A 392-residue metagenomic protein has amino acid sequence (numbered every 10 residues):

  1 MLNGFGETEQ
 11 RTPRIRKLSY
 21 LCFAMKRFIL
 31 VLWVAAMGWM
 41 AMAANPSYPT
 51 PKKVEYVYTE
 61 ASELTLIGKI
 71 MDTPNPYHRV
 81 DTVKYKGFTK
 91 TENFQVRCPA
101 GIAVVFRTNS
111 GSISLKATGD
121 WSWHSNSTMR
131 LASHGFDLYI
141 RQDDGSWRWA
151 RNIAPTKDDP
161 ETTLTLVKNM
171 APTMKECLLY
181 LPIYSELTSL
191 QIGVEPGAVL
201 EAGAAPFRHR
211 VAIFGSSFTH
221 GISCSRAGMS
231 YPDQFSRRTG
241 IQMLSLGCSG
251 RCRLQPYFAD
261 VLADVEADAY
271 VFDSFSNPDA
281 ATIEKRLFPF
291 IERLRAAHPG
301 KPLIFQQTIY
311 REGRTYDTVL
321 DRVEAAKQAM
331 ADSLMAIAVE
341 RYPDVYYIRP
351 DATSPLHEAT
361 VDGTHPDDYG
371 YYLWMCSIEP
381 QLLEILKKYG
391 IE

Functional and structural regions predicted by a protein language model:
I15-A24, A41-R210, E384-E392: N-terminal secretory targeting modules
V31-G38: Bacterial N-terminal signal peptides
A44, N169-A171, C177-C252, P256-E266: Serine-esterase "nucleophile elbow" of acetyl-processing enzymes
L115, F214-G215, Q306: Short hydrophobic segments within beta-strands
C252-R293, A297, T308-T315: Oxyanion-hole/transition-state-stabilizing segment in secreted/luminal serine hydrolases and related acyltransferases
H298-P302: A short helix->loop->beta-strand "cap" motif at the edges of active sites that frequently abuts
R311-R349, E392: Substrate-gating cap/lid alpha-helix
V361-E392: Histidine-centered active-site loop/cap adjacent to the catalytic His in serine esterases/O-acetyl transfer systems
